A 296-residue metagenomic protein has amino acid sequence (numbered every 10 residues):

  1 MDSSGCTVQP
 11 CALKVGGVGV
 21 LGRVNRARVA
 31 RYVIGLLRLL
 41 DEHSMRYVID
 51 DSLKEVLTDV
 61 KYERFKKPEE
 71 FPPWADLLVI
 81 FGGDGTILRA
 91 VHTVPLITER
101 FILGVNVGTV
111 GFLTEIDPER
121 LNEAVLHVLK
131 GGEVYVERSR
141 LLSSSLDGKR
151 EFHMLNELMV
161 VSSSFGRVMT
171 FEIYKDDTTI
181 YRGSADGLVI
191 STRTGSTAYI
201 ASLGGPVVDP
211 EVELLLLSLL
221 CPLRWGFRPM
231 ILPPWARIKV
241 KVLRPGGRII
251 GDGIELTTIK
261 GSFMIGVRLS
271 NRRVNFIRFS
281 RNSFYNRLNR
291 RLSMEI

Functional and structural regions predicted by a protein language model:
M1-L77, F81, T93, P118-V134 (+1 more regions): ATP/NTP phosphate-donor binding region
N25, D84-T86, V110, T194-S196: Short glycine-rich anion-binding loops that position phosphate/pyrophosphate groups of nucleotides and phosphorylated
V29-A30, T86-A90, T197-S202: Short glycine/serine/threonine-rich phosphate/pyrophosphate-binding segments that cradle anionic phosphate groups
M45, I97-F101: A short helix->loop->beta-strand "cap" motif at the edges of active sites that frequently abuts
G108-D186: Catalytic core of DAGKc-family lipid kinases
D147, F152, V160-V161, F165 (+2 more regions): ATP/nucleoside-binding phosphotransfer catalytic cores, i.e., glycine-rich phosphate-binding loops
Y181-G226: Gly/Ser/Thr-rich active-site loops/lids in small-molecule metabolic enzymes that frequently grip phosphoryl groups
